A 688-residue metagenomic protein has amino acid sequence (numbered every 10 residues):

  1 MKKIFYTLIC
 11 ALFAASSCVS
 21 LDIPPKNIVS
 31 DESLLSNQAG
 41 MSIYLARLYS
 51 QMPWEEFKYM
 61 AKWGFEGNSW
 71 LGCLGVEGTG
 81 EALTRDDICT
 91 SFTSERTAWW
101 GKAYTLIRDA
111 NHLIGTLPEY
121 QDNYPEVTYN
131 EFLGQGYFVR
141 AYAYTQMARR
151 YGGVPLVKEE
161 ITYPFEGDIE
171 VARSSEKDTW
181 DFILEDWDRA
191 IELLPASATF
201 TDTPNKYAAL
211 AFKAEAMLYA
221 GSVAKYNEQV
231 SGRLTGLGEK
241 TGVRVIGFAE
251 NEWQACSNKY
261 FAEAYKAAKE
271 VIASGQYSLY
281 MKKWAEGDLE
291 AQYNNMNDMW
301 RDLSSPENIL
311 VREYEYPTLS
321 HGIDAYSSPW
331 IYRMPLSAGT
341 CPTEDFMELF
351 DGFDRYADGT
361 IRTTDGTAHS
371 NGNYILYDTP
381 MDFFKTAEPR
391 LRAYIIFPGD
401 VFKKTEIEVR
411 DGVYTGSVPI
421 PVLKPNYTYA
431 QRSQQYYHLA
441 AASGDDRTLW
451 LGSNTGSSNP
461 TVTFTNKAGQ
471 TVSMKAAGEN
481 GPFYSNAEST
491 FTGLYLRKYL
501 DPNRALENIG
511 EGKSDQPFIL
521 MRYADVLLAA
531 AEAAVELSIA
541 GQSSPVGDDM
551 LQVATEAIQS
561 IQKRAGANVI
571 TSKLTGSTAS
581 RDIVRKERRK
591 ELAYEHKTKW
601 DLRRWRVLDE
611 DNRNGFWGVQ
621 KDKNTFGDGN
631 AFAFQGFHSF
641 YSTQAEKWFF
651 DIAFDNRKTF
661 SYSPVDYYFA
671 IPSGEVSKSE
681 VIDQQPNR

Functional and structural regions predicted by a protein language model:
M1-P25: Bacterial Sec-dependent N-terminal signal peptides
S17-C18, A103-L106, F182, E239 (+8 more regions): Long, intrinsically disordered, low-complexity segments
C18-G64, S94, M381, I395 (+1 more regions): Membrane-proximal, proline-rich intrinsically disordered regions
N37-M60, E77-Y151, E166-K206, P380 (+4 more regions): Conserved, well-structured interaction surfaces
Y59-V76, V157, L194-A211, A224-A338 (+5 more regions): Short, surface-exposed recognition loops and adjoining beta-strand edges that mediate ligand/DNA contacts, enriched
Q121, A148-R150, P155, A198 (+2 more regions): Short coil/turn linking the two alpha-helices of tandem helical-hairpin repeats
T318, Y326, T367-M521, N687: Flexible, polar/acidic helix-loop-strand segments at domain edges
